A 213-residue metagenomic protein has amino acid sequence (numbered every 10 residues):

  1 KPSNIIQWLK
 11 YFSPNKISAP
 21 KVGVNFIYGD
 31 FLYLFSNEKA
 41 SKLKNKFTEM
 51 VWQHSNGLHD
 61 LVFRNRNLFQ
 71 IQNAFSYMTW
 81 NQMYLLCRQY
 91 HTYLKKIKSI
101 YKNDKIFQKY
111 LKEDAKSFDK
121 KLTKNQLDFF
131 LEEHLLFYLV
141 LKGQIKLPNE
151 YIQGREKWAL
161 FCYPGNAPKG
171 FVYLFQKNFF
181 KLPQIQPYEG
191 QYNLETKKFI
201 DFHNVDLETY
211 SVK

Functional and structural regions predicted by a protein language model:
K1-K213: Compositional signal for N-terminal targeting/processing segments
